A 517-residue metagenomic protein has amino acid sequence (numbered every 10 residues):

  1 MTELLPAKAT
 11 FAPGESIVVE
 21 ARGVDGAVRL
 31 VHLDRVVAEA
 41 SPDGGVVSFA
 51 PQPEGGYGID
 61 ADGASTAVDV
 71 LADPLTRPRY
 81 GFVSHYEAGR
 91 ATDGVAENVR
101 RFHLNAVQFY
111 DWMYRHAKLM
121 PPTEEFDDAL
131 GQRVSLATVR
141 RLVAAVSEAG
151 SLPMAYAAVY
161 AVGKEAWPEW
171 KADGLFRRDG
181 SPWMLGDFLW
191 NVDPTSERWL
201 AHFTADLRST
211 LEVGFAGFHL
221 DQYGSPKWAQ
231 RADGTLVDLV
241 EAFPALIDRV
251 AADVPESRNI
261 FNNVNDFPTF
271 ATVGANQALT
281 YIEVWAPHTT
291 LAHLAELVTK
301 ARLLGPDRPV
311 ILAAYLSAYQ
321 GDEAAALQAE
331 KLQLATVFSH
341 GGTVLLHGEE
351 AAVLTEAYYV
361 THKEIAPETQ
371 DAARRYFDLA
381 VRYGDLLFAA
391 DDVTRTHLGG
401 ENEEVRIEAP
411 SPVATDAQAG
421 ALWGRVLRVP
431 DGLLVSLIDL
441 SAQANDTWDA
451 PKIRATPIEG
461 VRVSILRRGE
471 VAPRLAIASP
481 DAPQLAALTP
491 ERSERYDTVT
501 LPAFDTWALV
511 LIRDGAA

Functional and structural regions predicted by a protein language model:
G26-A27, L33-T76: Extended acidic/polar, glycine-enriched regions that form or flank non-catalytic beta-rich accessory modules
S65-R115: An acidic-aromatic substrate-binding cleft motif
H85-G89, A155-V213: Active-site-adjacent "subsite" loops/lids of carbohydrate-active enzymes
M113-V159, G234-A242: Aromatic-lined substrate-binding rim segments of carbohydrate-active enzymes
T195-L279, W285-E296: Active-site neighborhood of glycoside hydrolase catalytic domains
Q222, P306-L398: Aromatic/acidic polysaccharide-binding cleft in carbohydrate-active enzymes
I407-G469, A508: Carbohydrate-binding surface patches
R492-A517: C-terminal beta-strand-rich structural cap/linker in extracellular carbohydrate-active enzymes
